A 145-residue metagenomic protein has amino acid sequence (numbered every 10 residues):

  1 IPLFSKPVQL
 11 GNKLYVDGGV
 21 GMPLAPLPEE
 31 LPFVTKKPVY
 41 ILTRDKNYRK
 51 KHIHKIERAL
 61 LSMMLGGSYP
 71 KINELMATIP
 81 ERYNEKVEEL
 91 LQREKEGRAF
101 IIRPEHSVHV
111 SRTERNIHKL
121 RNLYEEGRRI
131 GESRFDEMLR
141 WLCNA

Functional and structural regions predicted by a protein language model:
I1-A145: Patatin-like phospholipase
